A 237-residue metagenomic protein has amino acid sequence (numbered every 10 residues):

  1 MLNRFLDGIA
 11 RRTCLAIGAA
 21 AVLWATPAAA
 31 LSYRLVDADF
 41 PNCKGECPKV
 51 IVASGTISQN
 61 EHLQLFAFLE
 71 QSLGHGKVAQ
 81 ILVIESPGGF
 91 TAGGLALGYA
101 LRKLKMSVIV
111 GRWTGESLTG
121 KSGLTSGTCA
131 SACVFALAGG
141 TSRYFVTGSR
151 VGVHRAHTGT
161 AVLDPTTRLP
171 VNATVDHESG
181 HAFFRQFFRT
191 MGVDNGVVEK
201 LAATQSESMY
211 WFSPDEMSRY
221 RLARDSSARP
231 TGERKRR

Functional and structural regions predicted by a protein language model:
M1, A53, N172-D176: A general boundary/transition motif marking the beginning of the first structured unit of a protein
L2-L15: Bacterial N-terminal signal peptides that target proteins for export
A10, S58-E61, S213: A diffuse structural propensity rather than consistent per-protein peaks
G18-L23: Hydrophobic core
A25-P27: N-terminal signal peptide c-region/cleavage motif recognized by signal peptidases
Y33-S149, V153-R155: Cleft-lining beta-strand/loop regions that shape enzyme active-site pockets
Q80, R155, G159-R237: Charged, glycine-interspersed solvent-exposed loop segments at helix/strand-loop junctions that cap or gate access
